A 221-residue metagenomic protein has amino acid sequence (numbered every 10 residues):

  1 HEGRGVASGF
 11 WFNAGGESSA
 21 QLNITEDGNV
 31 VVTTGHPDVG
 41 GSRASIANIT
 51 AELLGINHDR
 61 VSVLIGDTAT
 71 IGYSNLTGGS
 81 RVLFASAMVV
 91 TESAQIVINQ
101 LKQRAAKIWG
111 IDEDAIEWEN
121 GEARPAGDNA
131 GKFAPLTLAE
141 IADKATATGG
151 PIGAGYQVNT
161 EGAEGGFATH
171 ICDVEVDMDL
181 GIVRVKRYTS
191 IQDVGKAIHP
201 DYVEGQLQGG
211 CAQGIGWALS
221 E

Functional and structural regions predicted by a protein language model:
H1-E221: Cofactor-binding beta-sheet edge motifs in enzyme active sites
